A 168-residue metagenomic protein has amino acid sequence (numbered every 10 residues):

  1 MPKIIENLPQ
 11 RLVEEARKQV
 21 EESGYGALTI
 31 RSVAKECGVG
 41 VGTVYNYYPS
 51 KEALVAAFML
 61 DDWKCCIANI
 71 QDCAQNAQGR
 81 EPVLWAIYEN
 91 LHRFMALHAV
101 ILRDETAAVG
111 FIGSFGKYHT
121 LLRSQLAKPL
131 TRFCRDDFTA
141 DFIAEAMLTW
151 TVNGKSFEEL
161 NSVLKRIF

Functional and structural regions predicted by a protein language model:
M1-S23, A27-S32, E36: Basic, helix-initiating cap at the start of DNA-binding domains
A27, S50-V55: Short amphipathic alpha-helical segment with a characteristic S/N-K-E followed by hydrophobic residues
R31, G42, E52: Residues within the helices of the helix-turn-helix
C37-Y48: Short hydrophobic/aromatic patch on the recognition helix
L54-D62, H98, L102, Y118: Alpha-helical DNA-contacting segments of helix-turn-helix folds
A57, A68-A96: Hydrophobic alpha-helical connector segments
I70-A77, A99-V109, W150, G154: Secondary-structure edge/capping motif, primarily at the C-terminal ends of alpha-helices and the immediately following
W85, A96, A108-D141, K155-S162: Amphipathic alpha-helical packing segments from all-alpha helical-bundle domains
